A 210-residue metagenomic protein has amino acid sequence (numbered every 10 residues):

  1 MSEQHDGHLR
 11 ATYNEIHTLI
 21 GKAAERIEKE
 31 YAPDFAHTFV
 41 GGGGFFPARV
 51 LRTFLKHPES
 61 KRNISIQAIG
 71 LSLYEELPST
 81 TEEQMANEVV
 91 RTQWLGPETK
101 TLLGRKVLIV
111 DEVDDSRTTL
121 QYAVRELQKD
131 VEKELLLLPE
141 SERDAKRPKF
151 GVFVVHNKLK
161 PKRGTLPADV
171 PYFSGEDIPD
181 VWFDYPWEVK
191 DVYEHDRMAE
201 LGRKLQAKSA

Functional and structural regions predicted by a protein language model:
M1-P33: Active-site-facing substrate-recognition patch
S2-E3, R125-A210: PRPP-dependent phosphoribosyltransferase catalytic core
I16, L51, I109-E112, Y185: Generic structural signal for small/hydrophobic residues in well-ordered secondary structure, especially within
I20, G44-A48, R52, L120: Short, highly selective alpha-helical patches that border small-molecule cofactor pockets in redox/cofactor-processing
K29-Y31, L55-K61, L95-T99, Q128-A145: Alpha-helix termini
Y31-G41: Short glycine-rich phosphate-binding loop at a beta-alpha junction
A36-T38, Q67, L108, K149-F153: A structural signal for isolated positions on well-ordered beta-strands in alpha/beta enzyme cores
E59-L108, D114-R125: Short, glycine/charge-rich flexible loops or terminal/linker lids adjacent to PRPP-binding catalytic cores
